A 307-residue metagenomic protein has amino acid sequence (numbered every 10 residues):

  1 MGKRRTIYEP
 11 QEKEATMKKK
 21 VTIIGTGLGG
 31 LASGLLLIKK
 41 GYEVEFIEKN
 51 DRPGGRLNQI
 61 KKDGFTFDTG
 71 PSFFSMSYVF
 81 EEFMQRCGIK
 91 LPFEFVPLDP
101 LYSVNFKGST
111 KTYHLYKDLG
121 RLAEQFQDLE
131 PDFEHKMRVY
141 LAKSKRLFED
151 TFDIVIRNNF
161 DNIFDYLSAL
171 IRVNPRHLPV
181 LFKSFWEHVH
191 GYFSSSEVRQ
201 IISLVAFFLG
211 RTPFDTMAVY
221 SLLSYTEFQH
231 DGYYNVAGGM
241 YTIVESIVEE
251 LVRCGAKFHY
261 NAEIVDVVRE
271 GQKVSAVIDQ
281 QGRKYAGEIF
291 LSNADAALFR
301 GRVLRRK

Functional and structural regions predicted by a protein language model:
G2-T22, K39-K40: Extreme N-terminal leader/targeting segments of oxidoreductases
K19-D150: N-terminal glycine-rich phosphate/pyrophosphate-binding loop and immediately adjacent elements
K20, S275, E288: Conserved acidic residues
G30, P53-G55, F208-G210, D266-V268 (+1 more regions): Flexible loop/turn segments at secondary-structure boundaries
S109-T216: Rossmann-like flavin
L222-V274: Helical element adjacent to the flavin cofactor pocket in flavoenzyme catalytic cores
Q280-I289: Core beta-strand elements of the Rossmann-like FAD/NAD(P) dinucleotide-binding domain in flavoenzyme oxidoreductases
S292-K307: Flavin (primarily FAD) binding-site architecture
